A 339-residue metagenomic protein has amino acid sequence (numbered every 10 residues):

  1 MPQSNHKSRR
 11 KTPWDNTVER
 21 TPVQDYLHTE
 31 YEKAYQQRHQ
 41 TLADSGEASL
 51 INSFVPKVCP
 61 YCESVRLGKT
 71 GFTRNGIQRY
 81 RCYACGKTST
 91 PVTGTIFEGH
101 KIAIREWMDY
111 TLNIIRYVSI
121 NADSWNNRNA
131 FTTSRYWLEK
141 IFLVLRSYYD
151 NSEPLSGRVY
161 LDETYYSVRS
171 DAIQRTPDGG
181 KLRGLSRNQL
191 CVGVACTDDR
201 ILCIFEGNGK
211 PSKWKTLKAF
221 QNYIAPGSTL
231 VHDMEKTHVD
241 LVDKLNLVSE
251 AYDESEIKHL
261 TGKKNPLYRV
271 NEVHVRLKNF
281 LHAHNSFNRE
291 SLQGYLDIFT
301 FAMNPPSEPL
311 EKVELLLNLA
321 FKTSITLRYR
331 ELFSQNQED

Functional and structural regions predicted by a protein language model:
M1-D339: Residue-level recognition of single "structural anchor" positions that define or cap local secondary structure
